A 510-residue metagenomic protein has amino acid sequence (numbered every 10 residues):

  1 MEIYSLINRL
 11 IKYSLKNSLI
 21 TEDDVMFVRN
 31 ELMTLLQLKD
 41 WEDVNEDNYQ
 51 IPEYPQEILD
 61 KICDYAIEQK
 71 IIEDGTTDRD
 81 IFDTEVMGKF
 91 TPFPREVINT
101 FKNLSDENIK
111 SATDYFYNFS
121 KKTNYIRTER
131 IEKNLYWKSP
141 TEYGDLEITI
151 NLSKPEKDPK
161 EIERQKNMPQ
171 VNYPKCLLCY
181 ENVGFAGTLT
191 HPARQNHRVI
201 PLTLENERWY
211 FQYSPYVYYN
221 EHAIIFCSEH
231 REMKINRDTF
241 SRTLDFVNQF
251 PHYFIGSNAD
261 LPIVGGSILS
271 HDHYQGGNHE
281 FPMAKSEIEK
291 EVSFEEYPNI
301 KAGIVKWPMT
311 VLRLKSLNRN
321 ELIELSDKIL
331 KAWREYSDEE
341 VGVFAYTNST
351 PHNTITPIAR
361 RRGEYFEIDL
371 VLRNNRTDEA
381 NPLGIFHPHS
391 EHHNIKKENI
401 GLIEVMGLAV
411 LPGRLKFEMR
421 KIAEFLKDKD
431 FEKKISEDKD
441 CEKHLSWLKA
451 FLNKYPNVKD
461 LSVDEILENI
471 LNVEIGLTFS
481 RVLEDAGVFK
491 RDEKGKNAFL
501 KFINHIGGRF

Functional and structural regions predicted by a protein language model:
M1-E232, K306-P308, L322-S326, A332-L408 (+1 more regions): Active-site microenvironments that recognize anionic phosphate/pyrophosphate groups
L146, F211, I255, D272-Y274: Hydrophobic faces of well-ordered beta-strands that scaffold small-molecule active sites in alpha/beta enzyme cores
N196-I200, S228-I255: Helical scaffold of the NTase/Pol beta-like nucleotidyltransferase catalytic core
E221-C227, G265-F281, D369: Histidine-centered divalent-metal-coordination microenvironment in nucleic-acid enzymes
D238, V247-S267, G276-S337: Catalytic or ion-translocation cores adjacent to nucleophile or general acid/base/metal-coordination motifs in diverse
P262-S270, T347-T354: Beta-rich nucleic-acid/ligand-interaction surfaces
